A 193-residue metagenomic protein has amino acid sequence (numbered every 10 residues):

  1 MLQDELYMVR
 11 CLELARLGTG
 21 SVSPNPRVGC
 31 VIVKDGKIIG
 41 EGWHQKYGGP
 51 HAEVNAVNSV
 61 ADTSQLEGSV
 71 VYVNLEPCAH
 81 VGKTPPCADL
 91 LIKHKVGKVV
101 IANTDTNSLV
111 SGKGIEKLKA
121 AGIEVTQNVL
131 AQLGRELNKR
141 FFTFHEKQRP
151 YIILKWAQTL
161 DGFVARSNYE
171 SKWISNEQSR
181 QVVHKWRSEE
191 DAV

Functional and structural regions predicted by a protein language model:
M1-S21, I38, T63, G82-V193: Zinc-dependent deaminase
L2, S23-V28, E67-S69: Acidic, glycine-enriched active-site microenvironments
G20-S23, R27, G48-P50: A structural motif shared across PLP-dependent enzymes of the aminotransferase-like
W43, P50-V54, V71-L90: Local cysteine-cluster metal-coordination motifs and their immediate loop/turn environment, predominantly Fe-S cluster
Q45-N58, S175-Q181: A short, polar/charged loop-to-alpha-helix boundary motif
L66-L75, V99: A short, small-residue-rich loop immediately preceding and capping a beta-strand
